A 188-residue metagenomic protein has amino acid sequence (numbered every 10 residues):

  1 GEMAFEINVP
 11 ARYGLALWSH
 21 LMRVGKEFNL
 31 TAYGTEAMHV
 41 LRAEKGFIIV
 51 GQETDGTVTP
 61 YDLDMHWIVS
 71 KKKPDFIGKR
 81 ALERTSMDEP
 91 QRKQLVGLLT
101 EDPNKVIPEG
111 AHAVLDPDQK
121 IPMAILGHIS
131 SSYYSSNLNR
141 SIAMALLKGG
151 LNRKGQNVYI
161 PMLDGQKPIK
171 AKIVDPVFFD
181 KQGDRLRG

Functional and structural regions predicted by a protein language model:
E2-G188: Conserved, structured C-terminal
